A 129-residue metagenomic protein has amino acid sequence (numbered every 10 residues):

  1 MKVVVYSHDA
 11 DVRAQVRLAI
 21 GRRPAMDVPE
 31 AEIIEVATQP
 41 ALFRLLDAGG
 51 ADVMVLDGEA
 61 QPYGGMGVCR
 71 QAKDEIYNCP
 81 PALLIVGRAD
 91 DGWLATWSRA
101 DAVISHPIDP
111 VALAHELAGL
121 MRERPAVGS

Functional and structural regions predicted by a protein language model:
M1-G21, M54: Conserved acidic segment of CheY-like receiver
V28-A37: Short hydrophobic/Thr-rich beta-strand motif most characteristic of the beta2 strand and flanking loop of CheY-like
V36-V53: Acidic, metal-coordinating helix/loop segments flanking the phosphotransfer/catalytic sites of two-component signaling
D52, I76-P81: His-Asp phosphorelay/catalytic-motif detector in bacterial-type signaling
D52-K73: Conserved phosphotransfer microenvironments
G87-I104: Alpha4 helix (beta4-alpha4-beta5 surface) of REC/receiver domains from two-component response regulators
I108-L117: C-terminal output helix
A118-S129: The C-terminal output helix
